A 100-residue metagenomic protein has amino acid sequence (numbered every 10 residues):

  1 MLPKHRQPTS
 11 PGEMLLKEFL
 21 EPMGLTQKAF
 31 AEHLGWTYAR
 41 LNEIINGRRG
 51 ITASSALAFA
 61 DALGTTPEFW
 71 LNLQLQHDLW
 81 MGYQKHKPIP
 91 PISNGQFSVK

Functional and structural regions predicted by a protein language model:
M1-L25, N72: A short, Lys/Arg-rich alpha-helix, primarily the initiator
L20, A31, A60: The alpha-helix within a helix-turn-helix
G24, G47-R48, G64: Alpha-helical hinge/cap motifs
L25-E43: Short alpha-helical DNA-recognition segment
G35, N46, L75: Residue-level detection of the helix-turn-helix DNA-binding "recognition helix"
R48-D61: Short, basic-rich loop-to-helix N-cap that marks the start of a DNA-contacting helix
F69-K100: Short, charged recognition helix plus adjacent turn of helix-turn-helix-like nucleic-acid-binding domains
